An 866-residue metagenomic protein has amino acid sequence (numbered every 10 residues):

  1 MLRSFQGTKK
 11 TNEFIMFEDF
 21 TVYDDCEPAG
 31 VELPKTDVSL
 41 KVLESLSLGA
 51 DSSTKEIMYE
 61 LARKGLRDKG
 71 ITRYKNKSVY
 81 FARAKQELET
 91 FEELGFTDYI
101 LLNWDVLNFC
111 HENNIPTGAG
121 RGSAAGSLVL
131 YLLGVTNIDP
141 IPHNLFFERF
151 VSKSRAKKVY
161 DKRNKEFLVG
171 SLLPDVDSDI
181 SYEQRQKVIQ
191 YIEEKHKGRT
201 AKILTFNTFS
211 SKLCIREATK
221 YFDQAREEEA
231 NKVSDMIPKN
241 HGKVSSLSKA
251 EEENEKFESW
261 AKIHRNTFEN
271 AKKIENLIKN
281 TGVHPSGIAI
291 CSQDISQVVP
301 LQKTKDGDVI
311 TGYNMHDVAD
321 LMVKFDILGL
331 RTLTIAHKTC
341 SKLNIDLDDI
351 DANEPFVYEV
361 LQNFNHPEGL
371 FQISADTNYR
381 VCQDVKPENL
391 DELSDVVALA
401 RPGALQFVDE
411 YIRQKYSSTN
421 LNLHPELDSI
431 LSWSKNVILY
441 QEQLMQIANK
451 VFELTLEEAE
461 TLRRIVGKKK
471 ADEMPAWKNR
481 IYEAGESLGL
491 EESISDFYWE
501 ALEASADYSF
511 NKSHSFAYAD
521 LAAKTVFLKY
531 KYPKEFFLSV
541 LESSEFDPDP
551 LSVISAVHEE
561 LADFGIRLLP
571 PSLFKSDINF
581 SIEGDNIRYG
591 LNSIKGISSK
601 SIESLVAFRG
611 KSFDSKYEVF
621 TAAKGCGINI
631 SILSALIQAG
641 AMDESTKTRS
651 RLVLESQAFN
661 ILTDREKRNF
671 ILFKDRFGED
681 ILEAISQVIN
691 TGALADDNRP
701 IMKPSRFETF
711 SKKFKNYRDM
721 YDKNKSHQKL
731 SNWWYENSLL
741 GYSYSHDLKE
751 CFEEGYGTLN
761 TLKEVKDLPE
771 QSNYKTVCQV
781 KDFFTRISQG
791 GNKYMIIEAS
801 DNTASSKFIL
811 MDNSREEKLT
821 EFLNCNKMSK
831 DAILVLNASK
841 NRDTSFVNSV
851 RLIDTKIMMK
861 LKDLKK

Functional and structural regions predicted by a protein language model:
R3-K866: Noncatalytic, beta-rich nucleic-acid-contacting surfaces in large DNA/RNA-processing enzymes
